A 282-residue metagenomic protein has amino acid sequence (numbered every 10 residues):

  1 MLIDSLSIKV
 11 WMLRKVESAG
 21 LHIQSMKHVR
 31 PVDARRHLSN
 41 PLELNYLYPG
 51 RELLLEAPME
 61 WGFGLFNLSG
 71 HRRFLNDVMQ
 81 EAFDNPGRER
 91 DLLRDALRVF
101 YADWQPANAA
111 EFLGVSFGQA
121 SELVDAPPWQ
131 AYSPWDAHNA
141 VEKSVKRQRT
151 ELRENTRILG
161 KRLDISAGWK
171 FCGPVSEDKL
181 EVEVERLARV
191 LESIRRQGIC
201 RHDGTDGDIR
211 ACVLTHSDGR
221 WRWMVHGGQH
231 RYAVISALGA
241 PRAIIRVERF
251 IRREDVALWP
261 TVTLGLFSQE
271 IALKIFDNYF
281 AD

Functional and structural regions predicted by a protein language model:
M1-D77, N85: Membrane-proximal basic amphipathic "stem/tether" segments
E60-W61, H216, H230-R231, F250-R252: Short, solvent-exposed loop/turn segments at secondary-structure junctions
M79, F83-L93, E154-M224: Short alpha-helix boundary/capping and kink motifs at helix termini
D84, R90-L97, E111-F117, S121-L123 (+3 more regions): A structural boundary/capping signal
Y101-F171, S176: Extended, charge-rich helix/loop segments that form flexible, surface "patches" used to engage negatively charged
H216-L238: A sequence-level detector for short glycine-anchored, His/Arg-bearing signature motifs that mark catalytic or binding
A240-R249: Glycine-rich phosphate/pyrophosphate-binding loops and their adjacent beta-strand/loop elements at enzyme active sites
R252-D282: Amphipathic, charge-rich alpha-helical segments that serve as recognition/docking helices
